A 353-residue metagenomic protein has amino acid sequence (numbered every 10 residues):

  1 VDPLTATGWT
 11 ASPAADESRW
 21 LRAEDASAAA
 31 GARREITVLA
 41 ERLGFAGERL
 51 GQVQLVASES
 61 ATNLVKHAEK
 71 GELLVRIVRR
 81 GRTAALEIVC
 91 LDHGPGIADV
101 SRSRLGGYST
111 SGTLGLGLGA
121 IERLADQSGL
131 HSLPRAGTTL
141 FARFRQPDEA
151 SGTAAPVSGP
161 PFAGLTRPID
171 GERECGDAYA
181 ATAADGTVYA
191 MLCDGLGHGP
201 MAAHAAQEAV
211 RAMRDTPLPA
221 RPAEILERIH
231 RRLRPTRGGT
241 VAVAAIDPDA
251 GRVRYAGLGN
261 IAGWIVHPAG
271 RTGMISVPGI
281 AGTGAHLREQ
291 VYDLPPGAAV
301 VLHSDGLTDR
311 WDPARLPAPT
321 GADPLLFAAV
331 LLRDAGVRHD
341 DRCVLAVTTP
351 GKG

Functional and structural regions predicted by a protein language model:
V1-R19, A61-P156, A183-A190, P219 (+3 more regions): Conserved beta-strand-loop-beta-strand hairpin that lines the nucleotide-binding pocket of ATP/GTP-utilizing enzymes
V1-S27, R34, S132, D148-M191 (+2 more regions): Conserved subregion of the PPM/PP2C metallophosphatase catalytic domain
A30, R34-S58: Conserved short strand/loop->alpha-helix "switch" segment adjacent to the catalytic nucleotide/phosphoryl-transfer site
L43-A46, T110-S111, G171, H198-G199: Short strand->helix junction
L50, A68-E72, T83, T236-G238 (+1 more regions): Short secondary-structure junction motifs
V53, S58, D92-H93, A98 (+6 more regions): Structured catalytic cores of enzymes that bind and process phosphorylated ligands/cofactors
